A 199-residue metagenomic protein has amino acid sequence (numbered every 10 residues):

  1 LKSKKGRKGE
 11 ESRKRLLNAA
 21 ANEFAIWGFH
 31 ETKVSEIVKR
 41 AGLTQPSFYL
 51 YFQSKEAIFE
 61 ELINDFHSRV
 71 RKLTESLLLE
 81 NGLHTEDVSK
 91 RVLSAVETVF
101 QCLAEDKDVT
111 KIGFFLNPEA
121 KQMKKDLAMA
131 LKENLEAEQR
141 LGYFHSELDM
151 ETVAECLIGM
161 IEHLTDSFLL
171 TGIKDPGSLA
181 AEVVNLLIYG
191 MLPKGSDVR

Functional and structural regions predicted by a protein language model:
L1-E11, G195-R199: N-terminal intrinsically disordered/low-complexity leader segments
K4, R15, E23-A57, E61: Helix-turn-helix
S12-A21, I37, L62-V70, L131: Generic hydrophobic, amphipathic alpha-helix propensity
F52, F114-E119: Short helix-capping/turn signature of helix-turn-helix
E61, K72-E105, L157, A180: Hydrophobic alpha-helical connector segments
S68-R71, E75, S94, C102 (+3 more regions): Amphipathic alpha-helical packing segments from all-alpha helical-bundle domains
T110-F115, Q139-L186, K194-R199: Hydrophobic/aromatic-rich alpha-helical bundle segments in the mid-to-C-terminal region
